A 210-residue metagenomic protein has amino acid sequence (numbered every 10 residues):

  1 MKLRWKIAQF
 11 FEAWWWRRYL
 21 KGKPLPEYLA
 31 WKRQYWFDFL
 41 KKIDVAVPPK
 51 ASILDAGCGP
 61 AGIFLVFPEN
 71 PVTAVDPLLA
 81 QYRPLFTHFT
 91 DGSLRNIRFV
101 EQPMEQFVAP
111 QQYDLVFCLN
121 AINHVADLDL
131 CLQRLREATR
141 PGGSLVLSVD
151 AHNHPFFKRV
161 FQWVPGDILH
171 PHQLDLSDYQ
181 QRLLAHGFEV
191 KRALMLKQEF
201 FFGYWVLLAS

Functional and structural regions predicted by a protein language model:
M1-V45: Class I SAM-dependent methyltransferase Rossmann-like catalytic core, especially the SAM/SAH-binding loop
L54, C58-E105: Class I SAM-dependent methyltransferase SAM/SAH-binding core
Q106-Q111: Short conserved loop adjoining the S-adenosyl-L-methionine
F117: A conserved beta-strand element that flanks and buttresses the S-adenosyl-L-methionine
N120-A121: Short catalytic micro-motifs in class I SAM-dependent methyltransferases
D129-S144: A short glycine-rich, Lys/Arg-flanked "PGG" loop and its adjoining helix->strand segment in the class I
V146-Q173: Conserved class I S-adenosyl-L-methionine
H170-G187: Short alpha-helix
